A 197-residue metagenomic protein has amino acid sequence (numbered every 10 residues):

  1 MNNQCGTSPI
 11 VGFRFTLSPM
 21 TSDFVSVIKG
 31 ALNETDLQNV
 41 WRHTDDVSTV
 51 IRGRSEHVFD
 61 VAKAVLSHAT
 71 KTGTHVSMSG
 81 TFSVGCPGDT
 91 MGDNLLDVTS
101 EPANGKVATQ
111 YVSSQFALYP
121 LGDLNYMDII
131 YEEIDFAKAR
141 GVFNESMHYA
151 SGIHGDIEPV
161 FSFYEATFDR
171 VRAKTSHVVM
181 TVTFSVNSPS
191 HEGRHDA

Functional and structural regions predicted by a protein language model:
M1-A197: Charge-rich, low-complexity N-terminal segments
